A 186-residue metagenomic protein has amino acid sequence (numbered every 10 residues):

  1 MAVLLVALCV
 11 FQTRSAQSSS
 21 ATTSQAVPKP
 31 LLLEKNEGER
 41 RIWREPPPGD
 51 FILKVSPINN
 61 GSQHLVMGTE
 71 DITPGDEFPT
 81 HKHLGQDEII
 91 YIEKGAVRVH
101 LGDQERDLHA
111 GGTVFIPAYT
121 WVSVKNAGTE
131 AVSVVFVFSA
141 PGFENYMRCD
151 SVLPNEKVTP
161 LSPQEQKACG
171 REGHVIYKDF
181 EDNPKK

Functional and structural regions predicted by a protein language model:
A2-C9: Bacterial N-terminal signal peptides
F11-L65, V152-K186: A short, N-terminal "cap"/entry segment at the start of jelly-roll beta-barrel domains of the cupin/DSBH fold
F51-L53, G68-H83: Conserved short histidine dyad/triad with adjacent acidic residue
G61, R98, A118-N145: Ligand-binding loop in jelly-roll beta-barrel domains
H64-M67, D87: Extracytoplasmic
G85-V97, G102: Glycine- and acidic-residue-biased ligand/ion/polar-headgroup-sensing regions
D103-Y119: Short acidic-glycine-tyrosine-enriched beta hairpin
